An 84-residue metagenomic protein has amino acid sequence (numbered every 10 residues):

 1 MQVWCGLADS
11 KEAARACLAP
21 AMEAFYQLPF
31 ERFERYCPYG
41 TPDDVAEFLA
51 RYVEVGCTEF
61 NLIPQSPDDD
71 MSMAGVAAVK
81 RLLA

Functional and structural regions predicted by a protein language model:
M1-A84: Active-site-adjacent structural elements that line small-molecule/cofactor binding pockets in enzymes
